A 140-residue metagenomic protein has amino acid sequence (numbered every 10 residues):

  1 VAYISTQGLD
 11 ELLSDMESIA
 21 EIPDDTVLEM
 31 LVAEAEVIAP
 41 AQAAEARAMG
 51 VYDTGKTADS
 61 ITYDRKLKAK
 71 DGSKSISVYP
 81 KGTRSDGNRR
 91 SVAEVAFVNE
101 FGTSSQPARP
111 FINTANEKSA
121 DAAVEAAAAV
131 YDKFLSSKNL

Functional and structural regions predicted by a protein language model:
V1-Y79, V95-L140: Short, Lys/Arg-rich flexible segments
G82-A93: Short, surface-exposed beta-strand/loop "edge" segments at domain boundaries and coil↔beta transitions
